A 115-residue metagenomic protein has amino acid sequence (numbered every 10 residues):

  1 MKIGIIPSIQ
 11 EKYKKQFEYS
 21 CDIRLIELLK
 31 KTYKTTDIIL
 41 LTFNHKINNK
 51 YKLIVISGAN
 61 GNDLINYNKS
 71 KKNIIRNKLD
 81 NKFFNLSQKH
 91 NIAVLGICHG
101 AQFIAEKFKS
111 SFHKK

Functional and structural regions predicted by a protein language model:
M1-A93, I97-H99, H113: N-terminal beta1-alpha1 cap of cysteine-dependent amidohydrolase-like domains
H99-A101, F108: Active-site loop->helix "elbow" adjoining a glycine-rich segment at hydrolase catalytic centers
E106-H113: Conserved active-site segments centered on acidic
